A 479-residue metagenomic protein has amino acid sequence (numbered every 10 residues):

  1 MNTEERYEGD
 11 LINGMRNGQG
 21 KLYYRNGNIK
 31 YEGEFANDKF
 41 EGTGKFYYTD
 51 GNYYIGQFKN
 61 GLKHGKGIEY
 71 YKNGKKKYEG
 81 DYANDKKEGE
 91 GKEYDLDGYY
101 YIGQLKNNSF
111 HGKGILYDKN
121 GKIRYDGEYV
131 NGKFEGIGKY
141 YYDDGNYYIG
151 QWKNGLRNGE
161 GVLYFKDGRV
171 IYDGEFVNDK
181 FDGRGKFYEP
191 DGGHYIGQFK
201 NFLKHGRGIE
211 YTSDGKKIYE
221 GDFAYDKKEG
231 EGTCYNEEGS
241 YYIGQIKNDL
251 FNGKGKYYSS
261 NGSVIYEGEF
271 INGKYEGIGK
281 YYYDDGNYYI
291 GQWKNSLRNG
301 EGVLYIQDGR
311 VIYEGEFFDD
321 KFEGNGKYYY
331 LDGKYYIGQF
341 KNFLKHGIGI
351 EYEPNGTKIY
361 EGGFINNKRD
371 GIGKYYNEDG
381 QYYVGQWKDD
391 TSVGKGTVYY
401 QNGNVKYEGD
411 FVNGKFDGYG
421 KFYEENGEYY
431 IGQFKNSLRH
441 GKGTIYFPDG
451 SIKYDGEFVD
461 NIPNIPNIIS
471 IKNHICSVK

Functional and structural regions predicted by a protein language model:
R6-R16, K30-G42, Y54-K63, K77-E88 (+16 more regions): Conserved anchor residues at repeat-unit boundaries in beta-strand-based tandem repeats, strongest for the MORN repeat
L96, P190, E237, L331 (+1 more regions): Short, surface-exposed secondary-structure junctions/capping segments
S260-S263, S392, S470, S477: Serine residues within intrinsically disordered or low-complexity segments
S451-K479: Long terminal segments
